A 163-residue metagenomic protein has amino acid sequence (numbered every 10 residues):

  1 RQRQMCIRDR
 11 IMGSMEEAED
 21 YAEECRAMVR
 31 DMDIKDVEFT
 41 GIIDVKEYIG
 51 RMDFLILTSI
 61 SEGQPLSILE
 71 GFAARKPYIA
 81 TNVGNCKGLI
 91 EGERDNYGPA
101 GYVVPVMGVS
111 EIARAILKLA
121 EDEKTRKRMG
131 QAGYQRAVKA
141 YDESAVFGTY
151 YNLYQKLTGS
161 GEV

Functional and structural regions predicted by a protein language model:
Q2-I7: Short, small-residue-biased leader/transition segments that mark boundaries at the very start of proteins
R8-E23: Glycosyltransferase donor-sugar binding loop
A22-I42: Nucleotide-activated donor-binding/catalytic signature segment of Leloir-type glycosyltransferases, i.e., the conserved
V37-I49, M107: Conserved active-site histidine-acidic residue motif and adjacent donor-binding/catalytic loop of glycosyltransferases
I60: Aromatic "clamp/platform" in nucleotide-sugar-dependent glycosyltransferases that forms part of the donor/acceptor
P77-A80, N85, I90: Short hydrophobic beta-strand element within catalytic cores of glycosyltransferases and related nucleotide-activated
G92-V109, K118-E123: Conserved acidic donor-binding segment of nucleotide-sugar-dependent glycosyltransferases
K118, T125-K139, V146-N152: A short, well-ordered alpha-helix in the C-terminal region of glycosyltransferases
